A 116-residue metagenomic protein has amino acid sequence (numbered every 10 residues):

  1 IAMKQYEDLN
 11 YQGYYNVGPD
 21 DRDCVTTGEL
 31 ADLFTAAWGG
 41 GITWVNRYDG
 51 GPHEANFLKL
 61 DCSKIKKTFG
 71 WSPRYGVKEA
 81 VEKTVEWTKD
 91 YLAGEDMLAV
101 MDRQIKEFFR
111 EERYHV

Functional and structural regions predicted by a protein language model:
I1-Y15: Alpha-helical substrate-binding/gating segment
M3-E7, W38, T88, L92: Protein kinase-like catalytic domain
E7, P19-D23: Glycine-rich "substrate-gating" loop/helix at the edge of Rossmann-like oxidoreductase active sites
Q12-N16, G28-A31, G39-F57, V100-I105 (+2 more regions): C-terminal "lid/loop" region of Rossmann-like NAD(P)-dependent oxidoreductases
C24, K59, R74: Short aromatic/basic micro-patch
V25-A37, A80-T84: PAPS/PAP-binding and catalytic site of the sulfotransferase fold
V77-V116: Amphipathic terminal alpha-helices
